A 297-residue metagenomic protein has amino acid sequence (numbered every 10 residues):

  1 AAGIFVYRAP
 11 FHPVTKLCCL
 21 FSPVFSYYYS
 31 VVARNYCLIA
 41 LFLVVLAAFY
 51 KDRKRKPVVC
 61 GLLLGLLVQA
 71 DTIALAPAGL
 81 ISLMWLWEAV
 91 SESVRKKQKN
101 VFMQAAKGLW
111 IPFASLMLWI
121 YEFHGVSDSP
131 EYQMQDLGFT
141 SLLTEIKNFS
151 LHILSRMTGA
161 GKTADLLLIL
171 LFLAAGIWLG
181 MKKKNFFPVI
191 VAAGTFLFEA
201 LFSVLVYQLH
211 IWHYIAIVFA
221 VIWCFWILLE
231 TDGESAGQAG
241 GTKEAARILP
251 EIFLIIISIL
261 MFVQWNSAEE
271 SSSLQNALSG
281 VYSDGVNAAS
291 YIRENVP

Functional and structural regions predicted by a protein language model:
A1-L17, W178: Transmembrane-helix motifs of polytopic, lipid-linked glycan transferases
F25-Y29, V44-L46, P57-L83, I111-A114: Membrane-interface alpha helices of multi-pass inner-membrane proteins
Y29, I190-T195, V206-G241: Hydrophobic/aromatic-rich transmembrane helices and adjacent perimembrane loops
V31-C37: Short acidic/glycine- and proline-prone juxtamembrane loop motifs at membrane-interface regions of multi-pass membrane
R53, P77-F113: Perimembrane helix-loop-helix junctions
F102-D165: Membrane-lumen/periplasm interface segments of specific transmembrane helices in polyprenyl phosphate-linked
L109-W110, L168-L171, D232-A268: Signature aromatic-anchored transmembrane alpha helix within multi-pass, membrane-resident enzymes that catalyze glycan
M261-P297: Membrane-embedded, lumen/periplasm-facing catalytic core of multi-pass transferases that use lipid-linked donors
